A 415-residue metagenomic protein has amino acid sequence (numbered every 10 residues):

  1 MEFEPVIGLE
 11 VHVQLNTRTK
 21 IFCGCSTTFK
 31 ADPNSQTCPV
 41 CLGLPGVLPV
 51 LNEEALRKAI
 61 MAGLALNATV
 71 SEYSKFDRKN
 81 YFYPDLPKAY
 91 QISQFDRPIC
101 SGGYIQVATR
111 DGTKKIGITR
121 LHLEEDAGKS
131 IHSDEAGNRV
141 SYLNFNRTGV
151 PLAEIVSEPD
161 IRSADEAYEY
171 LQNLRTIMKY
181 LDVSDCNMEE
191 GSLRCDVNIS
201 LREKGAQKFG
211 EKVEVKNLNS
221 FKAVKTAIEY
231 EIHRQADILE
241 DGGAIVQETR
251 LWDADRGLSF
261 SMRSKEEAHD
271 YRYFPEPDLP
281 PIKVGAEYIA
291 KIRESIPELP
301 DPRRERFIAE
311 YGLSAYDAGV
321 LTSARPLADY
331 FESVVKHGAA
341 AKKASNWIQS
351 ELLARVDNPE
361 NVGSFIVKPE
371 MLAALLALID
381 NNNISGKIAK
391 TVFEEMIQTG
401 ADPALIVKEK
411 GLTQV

Functional and structural regions predicted by a protein language model:
M1-E298, A309, A315, K336-A340 (+1 more regions): Basic, nucleic-acid-interacting segments
G243-V415: Long, charged, helix-rich clamp/arm modules that form nucleic acid-engaging surfaces of large nucleic-acid-processing
